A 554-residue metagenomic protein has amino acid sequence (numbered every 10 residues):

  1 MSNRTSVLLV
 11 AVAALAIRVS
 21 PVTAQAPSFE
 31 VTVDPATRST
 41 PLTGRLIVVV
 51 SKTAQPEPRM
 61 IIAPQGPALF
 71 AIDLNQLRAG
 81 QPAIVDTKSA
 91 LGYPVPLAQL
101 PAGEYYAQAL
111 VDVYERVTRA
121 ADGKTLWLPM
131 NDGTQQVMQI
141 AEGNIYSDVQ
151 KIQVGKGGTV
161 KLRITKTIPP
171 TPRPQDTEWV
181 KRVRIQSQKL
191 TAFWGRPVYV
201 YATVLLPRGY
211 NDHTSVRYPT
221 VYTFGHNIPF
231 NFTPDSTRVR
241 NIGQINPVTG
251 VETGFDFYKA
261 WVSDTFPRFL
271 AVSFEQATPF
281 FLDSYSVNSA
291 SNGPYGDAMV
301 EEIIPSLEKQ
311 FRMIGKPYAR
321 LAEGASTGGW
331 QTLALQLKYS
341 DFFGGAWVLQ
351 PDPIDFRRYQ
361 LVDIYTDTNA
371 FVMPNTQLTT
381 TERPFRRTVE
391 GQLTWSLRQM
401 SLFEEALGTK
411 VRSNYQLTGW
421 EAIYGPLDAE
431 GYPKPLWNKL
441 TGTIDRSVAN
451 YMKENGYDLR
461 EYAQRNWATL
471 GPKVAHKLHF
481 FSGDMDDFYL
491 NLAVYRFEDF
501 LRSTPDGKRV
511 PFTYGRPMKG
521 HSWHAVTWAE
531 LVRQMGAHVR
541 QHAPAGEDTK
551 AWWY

Functional and structural regions predicted by a protein language model:
M1-S2, A24: Initiator methionine at the very start of the polypeptide chain
S2-V10, R18, T125-T134: Sec-dependent signal peptide recognition, specifically the positively charged N-region followed immediately by
V7-L8, V22, I354: Short amphipathic alpha-helical "recognition" segments used for binding
L9-V10, A24, P305: A periodicity- and composition-biased signal for non-globular, repetitive helical segments
V12-A13, A525: Alpha-helical and His/Cys-centered functional microenvironments
L15-V22: C-terminal segment of classical bacterial N-terminal signal peptides
A24-Q55, R184-I185: Mature N-terminal segment immediately following signal peptide/propeptide cleavage in secreted/periplasmic
A36, S51-Y554: Non-catalytic cap/lid and distal C-terminal segments of serine-dependent acyl enzymes
